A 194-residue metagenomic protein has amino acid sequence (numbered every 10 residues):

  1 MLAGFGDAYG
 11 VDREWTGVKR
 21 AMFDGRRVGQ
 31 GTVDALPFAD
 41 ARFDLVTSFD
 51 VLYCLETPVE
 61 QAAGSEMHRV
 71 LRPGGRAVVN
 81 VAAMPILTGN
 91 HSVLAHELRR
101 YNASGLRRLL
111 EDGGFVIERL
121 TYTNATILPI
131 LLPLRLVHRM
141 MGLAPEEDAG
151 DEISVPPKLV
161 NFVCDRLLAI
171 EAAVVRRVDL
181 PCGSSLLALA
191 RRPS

Functional and structural regions predicted by a protein language model:
M1-A35, A62: Class I SAM-dependent methyltransferase SAM/SAH-binding core
D34-V46: A short acidic, Gly/Pro-enriched loop at the edge of an enzyme's catalytic core that lines a small-molecule cofactor
L45-P58: A short SAM/SAH-binding and catalytic strip from SAM-dependent methyltransferases
Q61-R76: A short glycine-rich, Lys/Arg-flanked "PGG" loop and its adjoining helix->strand segment in the class I
A77-R99, A103-E111: Short, glycine-/aromatic-enriched active-site segment of Class I SAM-dependent methyltransferases
F115-T126: Conserved S-adenosyl-L-methionine
I130-D165: C-terminal helical/coil "lid" or tail adjacent to the Rossmann-like core of SAM-dependent
D165-S194: C-terminal lobe and adjacent flexible extensions of AdoMet/dcAdoMet transferase-like proteins
